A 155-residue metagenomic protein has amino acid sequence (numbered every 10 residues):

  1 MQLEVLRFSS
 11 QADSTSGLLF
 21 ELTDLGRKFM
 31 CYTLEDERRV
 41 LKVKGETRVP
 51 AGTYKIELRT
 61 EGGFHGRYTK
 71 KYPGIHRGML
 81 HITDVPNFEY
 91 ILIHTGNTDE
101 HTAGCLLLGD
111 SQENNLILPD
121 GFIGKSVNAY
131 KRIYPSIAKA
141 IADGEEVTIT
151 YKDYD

Functional and structural regions predicted by a protein language model:
M1-V147, K152-D155: Cell wall/extracellular polymer interaction/catalysis modules
